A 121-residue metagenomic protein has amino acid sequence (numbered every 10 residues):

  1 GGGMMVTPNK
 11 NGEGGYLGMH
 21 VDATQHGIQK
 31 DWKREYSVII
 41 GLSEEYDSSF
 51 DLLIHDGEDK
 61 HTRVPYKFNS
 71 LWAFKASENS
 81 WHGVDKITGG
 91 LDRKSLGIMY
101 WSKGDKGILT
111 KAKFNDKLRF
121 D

Functional and structural regions predicted by a protein language model:
G1-M5: Signature of the catalytic double-stranded beta-helix
N11-G12, G18-Y36, S43-D121: Catalytic core of Fe(II)/2-oxoglutarate
